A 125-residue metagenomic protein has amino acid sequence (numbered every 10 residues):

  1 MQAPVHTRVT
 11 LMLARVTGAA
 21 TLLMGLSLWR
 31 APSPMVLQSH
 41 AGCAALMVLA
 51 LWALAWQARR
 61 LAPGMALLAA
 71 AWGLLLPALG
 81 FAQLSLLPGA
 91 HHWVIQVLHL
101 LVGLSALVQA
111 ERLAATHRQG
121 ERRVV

Functional and structural regions predicted by a protein language model:
M1-V125: Polytopic transmembrane helical bundles with strong interfacial aromatic enrichment
